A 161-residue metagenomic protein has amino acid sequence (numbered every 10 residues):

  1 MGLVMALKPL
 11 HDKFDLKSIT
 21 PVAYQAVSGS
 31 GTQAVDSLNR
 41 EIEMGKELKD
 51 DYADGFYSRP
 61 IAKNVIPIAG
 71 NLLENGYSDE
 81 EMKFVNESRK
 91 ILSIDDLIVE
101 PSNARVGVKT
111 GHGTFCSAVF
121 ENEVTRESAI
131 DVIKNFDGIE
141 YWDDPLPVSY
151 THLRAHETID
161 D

Functional and structural regions predicted by a protein language model:
G2-V132: Active-site-lining helix/loop region of Rossmann-like oxidoreductase modules
I98-E100, Y141-P147: Flexible, glycine/charged-enriched surface loops at secondary-structure junctions
S128, I133-D143: A common structural junction motif
T151-T158: Conserved small/polar residues in nucleotide/adenosyl-binding loops
